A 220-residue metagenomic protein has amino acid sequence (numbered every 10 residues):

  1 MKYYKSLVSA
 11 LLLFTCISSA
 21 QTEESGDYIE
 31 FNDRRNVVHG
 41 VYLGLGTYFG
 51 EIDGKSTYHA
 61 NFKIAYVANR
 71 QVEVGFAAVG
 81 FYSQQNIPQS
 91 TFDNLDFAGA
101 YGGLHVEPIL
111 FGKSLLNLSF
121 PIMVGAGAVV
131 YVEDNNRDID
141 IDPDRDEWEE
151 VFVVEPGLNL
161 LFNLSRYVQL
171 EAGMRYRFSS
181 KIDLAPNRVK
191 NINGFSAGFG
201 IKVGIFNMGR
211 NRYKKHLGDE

Functional and structural regions predicted by a protein language model:
A20-N69, K202-E220: Short glycine/proline- and aromatic-enriched beta-strand/turn motifs that initiate or cap beta-hairpins
R35-V41, R70-V72, S114-F120, R166-L170 (+1 more regions): Outer-envelope beta-barrel architecture signal
H39-V41, S56-A60, D96-G102, L116 (+2 more regions): Residues that define the transmembrane beta-barrel architecture of outer-membrane proteins
L43-L45, I64, F76, V106 (+4 more regions): Membrane-embedded beta-strand positions of outer-membrane beta-barrel proteins
T47-E51, A78-Q84, V124-V130, Y176-S180 (+1 more regions): Transmembrane beta-strands of outer-membrane beta-barrel pores
K55-T57, N86-T91, V130-I139, I182-V189 (+1 more regions): Outer-membrane beta-barrel translocator domains and adjoining extracellular loop/strand segments of Gram-negative
Q71-D140, E150-F152, L164: Gram-negative (and chloroplast) outer-membrane scaffold detector with strong preference for beta-barrel transmembrane
N163-E220: Predominantly the C-terminal beta-signal and adjacent terminal strand-loop region of outer-membrane beta-barrel
